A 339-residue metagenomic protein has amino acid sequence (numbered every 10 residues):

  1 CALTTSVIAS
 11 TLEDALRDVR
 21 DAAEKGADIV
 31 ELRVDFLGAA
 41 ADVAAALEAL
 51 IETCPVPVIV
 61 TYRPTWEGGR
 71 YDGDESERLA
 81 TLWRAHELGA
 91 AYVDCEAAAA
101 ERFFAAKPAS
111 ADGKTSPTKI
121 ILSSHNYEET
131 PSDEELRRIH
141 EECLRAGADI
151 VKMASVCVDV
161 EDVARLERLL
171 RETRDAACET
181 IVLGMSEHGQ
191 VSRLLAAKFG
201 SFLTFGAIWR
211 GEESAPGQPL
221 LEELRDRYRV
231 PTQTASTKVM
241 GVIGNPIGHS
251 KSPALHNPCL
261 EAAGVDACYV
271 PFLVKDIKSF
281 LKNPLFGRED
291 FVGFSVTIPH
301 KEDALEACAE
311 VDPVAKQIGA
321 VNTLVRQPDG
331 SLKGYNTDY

Functional and structural regions predicted by a protein language model:
C1-L16, P64-S76, S123-E134: Active-site mouth loops of central-metabolism enzymes
S10-E24, D74-W83, S132-E142, L281: Short, acidic/polar
E24-A27, P55, A90, A148 (+1 more regions): A structural motif
I29-L50: Glycine-rich, proline-tolerant flexible connector loops at the mouths of alpha/beta enzymes
E31, I59, D94, K152 (+2 more regions): Conserved beta-strand positions in the central sheet of alpha/beta enzyme cores
V58-F103, D303-Y339: Glycine/small-residue-rich loop that forms an oxyanion/phosphate-binding "nest" at active or ligand-binding sites
Y92, A98-K238: Catalytic alpha/beta core domains of metabolic enzymes, predominantly
T237-Y339: Phosphate/diphosphate ligand-binding glycine-rich loop within oxidoreductases
